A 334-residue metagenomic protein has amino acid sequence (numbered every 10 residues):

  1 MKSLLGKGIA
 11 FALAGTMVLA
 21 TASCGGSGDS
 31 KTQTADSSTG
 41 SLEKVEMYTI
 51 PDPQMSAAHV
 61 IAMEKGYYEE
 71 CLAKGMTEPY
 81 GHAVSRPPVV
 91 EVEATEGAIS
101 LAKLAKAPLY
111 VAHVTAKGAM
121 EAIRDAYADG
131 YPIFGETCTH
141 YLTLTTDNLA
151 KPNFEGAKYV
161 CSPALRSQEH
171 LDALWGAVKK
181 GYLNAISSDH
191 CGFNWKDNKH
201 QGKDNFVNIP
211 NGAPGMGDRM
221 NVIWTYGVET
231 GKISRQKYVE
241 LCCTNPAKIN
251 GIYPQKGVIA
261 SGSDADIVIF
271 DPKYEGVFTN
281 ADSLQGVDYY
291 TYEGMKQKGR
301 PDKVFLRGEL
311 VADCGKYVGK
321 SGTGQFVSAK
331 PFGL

Functional and structural regions predicted by a protein language model:
M1-V45: Short, low-complexity disordered leader/linker segments with a strong preference for bacterial N-terminal type II
G40-P53, K74: Short, well-ordered beta-strand elements
D52-K74: Short, polar/charged alpha-helical segment
P53, P88-V89, T95-E96, K117 (+7 more regions): Electropositive phosphate-/nucleotide-binding environments in soluble metabolic enzymes
A73-I186, C191, G202-D204: Histidine/acidic residue-rich metal-binding segments in metalloenzymes
T77-K106, N184, G192-K273: His/Asp/Glu-enriched, well-ordered alpha-helical/loop segment that forms or immediately abuts the divalent-metal
H200-N205, N211, S261-V327: C-terminal cap of metal-dependent C-N hydrolases
F326-L334: Short, solvent-exposed cationic patches
